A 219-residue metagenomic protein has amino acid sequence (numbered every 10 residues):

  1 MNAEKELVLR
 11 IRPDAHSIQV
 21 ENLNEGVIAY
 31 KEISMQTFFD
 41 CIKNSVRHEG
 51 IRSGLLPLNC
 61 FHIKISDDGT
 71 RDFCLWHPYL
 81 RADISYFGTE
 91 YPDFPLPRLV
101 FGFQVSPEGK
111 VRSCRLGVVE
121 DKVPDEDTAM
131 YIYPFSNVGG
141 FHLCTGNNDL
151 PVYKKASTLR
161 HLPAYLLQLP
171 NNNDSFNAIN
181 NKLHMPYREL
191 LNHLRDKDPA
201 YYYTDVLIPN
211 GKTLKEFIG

Functional and structural regions predicted by a protein language model:
N2-A3, P124-G219: Domain-scale recognition of soluble eukaryotic interaction modules
N2-K154: Compact alpha/beta protein-protein interaction domains typified by the UBC
